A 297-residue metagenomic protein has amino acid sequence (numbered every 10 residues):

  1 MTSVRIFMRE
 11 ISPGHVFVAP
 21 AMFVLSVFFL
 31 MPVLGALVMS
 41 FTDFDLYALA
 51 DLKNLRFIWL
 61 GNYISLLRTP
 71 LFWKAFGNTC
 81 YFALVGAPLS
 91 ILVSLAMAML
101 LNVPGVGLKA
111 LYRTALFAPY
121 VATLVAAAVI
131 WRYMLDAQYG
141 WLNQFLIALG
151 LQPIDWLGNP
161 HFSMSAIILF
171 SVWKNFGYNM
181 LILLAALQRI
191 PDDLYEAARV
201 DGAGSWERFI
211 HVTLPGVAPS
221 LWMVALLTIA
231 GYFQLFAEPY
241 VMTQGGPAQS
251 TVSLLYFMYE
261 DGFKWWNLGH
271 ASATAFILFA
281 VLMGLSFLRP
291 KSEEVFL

Functional and structural regions predicted by a protein language model:
M1-R9: Short, Lys/Arg-rich, polar N-terminal cytosolic tail immediately upstream of the first transmembrane signal-anchor
E10-L297: A structural signal for multi-pass alpha-helical bundles of membrane permease subunits that mediate small-molecule
